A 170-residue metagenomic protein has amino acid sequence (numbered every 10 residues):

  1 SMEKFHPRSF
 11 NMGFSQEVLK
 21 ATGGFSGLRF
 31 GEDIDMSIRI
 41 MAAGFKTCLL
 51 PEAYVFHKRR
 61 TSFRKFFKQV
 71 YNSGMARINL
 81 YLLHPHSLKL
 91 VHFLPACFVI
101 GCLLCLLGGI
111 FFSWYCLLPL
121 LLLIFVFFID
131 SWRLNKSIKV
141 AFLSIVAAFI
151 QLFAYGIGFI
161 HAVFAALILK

Functional and structural regions predicted by a protein language model:
S1-E3: Short, P/G- and charge-enriched loop/turn segments at secondary-structure junctions
R8-G23: Conserved nucleotide-sugar donor-binding and metal-coordinating catalytic region shared by glycosyltransferases
Q16, K20, I38, I100: A cross-family signal for key residues in well-ordered alpha-helices that form functional helical elements
S26-L88: Catalytic donor/gating beta->alpha subdomain of glycosyltransferases that bind UDP-sugars
S87-C97: Membrane-interface anchor segments at the N-terminal boundary of transmembrane helices in multi-pass membrane enzymes
F98-L169: Membrane-embedded multi-pass helical conduit in multi-pass membrane proteins, especially envelope-biosynthetic
